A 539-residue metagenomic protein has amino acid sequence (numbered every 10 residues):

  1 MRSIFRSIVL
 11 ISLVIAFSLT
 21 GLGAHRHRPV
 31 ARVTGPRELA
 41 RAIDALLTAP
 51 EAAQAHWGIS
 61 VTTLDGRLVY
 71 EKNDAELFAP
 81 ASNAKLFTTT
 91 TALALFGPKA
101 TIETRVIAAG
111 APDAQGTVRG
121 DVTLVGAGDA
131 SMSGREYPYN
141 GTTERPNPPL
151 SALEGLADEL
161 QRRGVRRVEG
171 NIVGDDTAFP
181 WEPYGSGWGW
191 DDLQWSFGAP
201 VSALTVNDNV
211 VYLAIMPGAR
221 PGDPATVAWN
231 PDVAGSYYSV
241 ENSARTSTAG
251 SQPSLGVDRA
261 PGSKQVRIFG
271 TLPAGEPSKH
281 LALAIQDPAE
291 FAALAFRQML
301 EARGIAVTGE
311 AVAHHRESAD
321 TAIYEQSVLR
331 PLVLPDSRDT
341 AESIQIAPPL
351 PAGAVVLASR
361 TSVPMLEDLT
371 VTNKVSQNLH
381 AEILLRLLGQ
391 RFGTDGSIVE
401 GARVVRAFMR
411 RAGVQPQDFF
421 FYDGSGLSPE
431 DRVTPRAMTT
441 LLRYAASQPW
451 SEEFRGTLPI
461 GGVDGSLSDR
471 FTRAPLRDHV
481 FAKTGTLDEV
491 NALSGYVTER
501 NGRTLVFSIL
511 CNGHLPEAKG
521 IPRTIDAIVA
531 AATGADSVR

Functional and structural regions predicted by a protein language model:
M1-V9: Bacterial N-terminal signal peptides that target proteins for export
I8-S18: Bacterial N-terminal signal peptides
G23-P50, A94-P416, R500-N501, R523-A527 (+1 more regions): Conserved serine DD-peptidase/penicillin-binding transpeptidase domain and beta-lactam-recognizing active-site
T48-K72, V312: A short, well-structured edge-of-sheet supersecondary motif
G66, K85-A92, I172, L204 (+5 more regions): Residue-level preference for non-acidic, small/hydrophobic
V69-E71, L160, K374-N378, E382-R539: Small-residue-rich helix-loop
E71-T91: Short active-site loop at a secondary-structure junction that contains or immediately precedes the catalytic residue(s)
N73-F78, A282, S425-S428: A short glycine/serine-rich beta->alpha loop
